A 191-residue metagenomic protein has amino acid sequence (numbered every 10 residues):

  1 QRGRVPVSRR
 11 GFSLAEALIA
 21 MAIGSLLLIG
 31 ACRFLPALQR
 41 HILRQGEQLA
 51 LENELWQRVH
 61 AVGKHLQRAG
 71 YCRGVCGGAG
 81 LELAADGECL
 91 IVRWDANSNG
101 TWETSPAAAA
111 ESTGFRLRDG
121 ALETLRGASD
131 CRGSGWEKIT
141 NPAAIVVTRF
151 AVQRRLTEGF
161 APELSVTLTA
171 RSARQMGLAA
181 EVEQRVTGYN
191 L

Functional and structural regions predicted by a protein language model:
Q1-F12: N-terminal leader/signal peptides at the extreme start of proteins
R9, A84-A85, A161, E181: A generic fold-level signal
R10-Q67: Aliphatic-rich helix starts adjacent to a transmembrane/signal segment
L27, G74-V75: Short, hydrophobic secondary-structure boundary micro-motifs
C76-E158: Type IV pilin-like appendage domain
G135-L191: Short linear sequence signals and composition-biased patches located at protein termini or domain-edge surfaces
